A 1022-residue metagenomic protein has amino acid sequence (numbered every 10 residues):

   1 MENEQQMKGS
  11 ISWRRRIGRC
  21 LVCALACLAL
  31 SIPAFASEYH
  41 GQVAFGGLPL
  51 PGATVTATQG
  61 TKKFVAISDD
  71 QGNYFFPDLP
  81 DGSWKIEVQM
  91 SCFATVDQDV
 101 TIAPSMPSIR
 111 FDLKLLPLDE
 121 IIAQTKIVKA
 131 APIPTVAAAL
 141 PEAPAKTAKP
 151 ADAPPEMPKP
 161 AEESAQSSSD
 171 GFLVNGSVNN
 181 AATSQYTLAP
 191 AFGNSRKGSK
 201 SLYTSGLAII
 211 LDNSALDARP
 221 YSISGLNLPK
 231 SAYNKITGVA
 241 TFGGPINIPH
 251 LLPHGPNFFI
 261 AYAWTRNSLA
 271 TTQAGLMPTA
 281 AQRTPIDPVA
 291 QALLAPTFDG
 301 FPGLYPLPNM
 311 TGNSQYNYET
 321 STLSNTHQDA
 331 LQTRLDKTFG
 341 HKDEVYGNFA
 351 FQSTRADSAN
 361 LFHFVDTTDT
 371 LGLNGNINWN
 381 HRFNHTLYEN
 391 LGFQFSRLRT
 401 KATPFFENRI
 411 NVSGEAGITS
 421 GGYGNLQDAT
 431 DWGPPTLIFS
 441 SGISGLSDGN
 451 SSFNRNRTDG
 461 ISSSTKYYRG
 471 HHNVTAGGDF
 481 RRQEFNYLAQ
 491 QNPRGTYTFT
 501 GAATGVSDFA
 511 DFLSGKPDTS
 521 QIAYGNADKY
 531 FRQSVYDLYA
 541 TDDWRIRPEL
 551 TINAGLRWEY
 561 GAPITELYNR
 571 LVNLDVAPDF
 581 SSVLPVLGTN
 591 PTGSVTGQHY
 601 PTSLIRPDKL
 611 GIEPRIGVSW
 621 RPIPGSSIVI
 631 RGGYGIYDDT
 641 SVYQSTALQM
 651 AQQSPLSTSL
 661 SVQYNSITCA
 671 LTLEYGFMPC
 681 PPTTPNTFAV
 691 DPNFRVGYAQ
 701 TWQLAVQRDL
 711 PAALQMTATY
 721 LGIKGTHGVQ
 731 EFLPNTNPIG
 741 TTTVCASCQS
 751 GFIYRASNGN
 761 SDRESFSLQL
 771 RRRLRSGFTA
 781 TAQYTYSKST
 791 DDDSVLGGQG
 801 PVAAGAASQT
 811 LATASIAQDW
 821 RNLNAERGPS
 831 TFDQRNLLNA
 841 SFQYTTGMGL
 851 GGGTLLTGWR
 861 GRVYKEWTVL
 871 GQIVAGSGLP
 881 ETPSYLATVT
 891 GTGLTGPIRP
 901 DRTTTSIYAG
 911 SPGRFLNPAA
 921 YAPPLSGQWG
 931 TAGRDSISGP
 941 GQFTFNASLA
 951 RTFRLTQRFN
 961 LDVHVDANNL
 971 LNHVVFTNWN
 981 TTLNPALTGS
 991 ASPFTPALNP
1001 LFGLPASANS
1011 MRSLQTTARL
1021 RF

Functional and structural regions predicted by a protein language model:
H40-P51: Structural motif
T54, G82-S91: A short, solvent-exposed beta-strand micro-motif common in secreted/extracellular proteins
G60-N73: Short, acidic Ser/Thr/Gly-rich low-complexity loop/linker segments typical of extracellular and cell-surface proteins
G60-T61, V88-Q98, P306: A short, solvent-exposed loop/turn motif at the edges and junctions of modular extracellular/periplasmic domains
K126-L373, F383-L387, R397-K401, F405-T436 (+7 more regions): Acidic, glycine-rich flexible loop segments
K200, N213, N234-K235, E549 (+4 more regions): Short, solvent-exposed micro-motifs at the edges of structured domains
H327-R334, T338-T541, P578-P585, S594-T596 (+2 more regions): Replace "related TpsB outer-membrane translocases also match" with "some related outer-membrane beta-barrels such as
I410-G414, G422-N425, T430-S441, N569-E613 (+5 more regions): Solvent-exposed loop/turn elements at secondary-structure boundaries
